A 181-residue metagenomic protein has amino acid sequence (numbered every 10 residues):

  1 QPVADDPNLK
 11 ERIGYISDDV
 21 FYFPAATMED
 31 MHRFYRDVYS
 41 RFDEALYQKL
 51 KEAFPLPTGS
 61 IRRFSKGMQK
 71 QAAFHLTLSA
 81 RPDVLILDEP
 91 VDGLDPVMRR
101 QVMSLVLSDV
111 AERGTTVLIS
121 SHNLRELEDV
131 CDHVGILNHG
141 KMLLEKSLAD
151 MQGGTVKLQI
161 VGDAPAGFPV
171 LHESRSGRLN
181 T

Functional and structural regions predicted by a protein language model:
Q1-N8: ABC ATPase NBD Q-loop/coupling interface
I13-S17, G135: ABC nucleotide-binding domain signature
S17-A73: ABC-family P-loop ATPase nucleotide-binding domains
R81: Conserved catalytic motifs of ABC-family nucleotide-binding domains
L85-E89: Catalytic Walker B motif of ABC-type/P-loop ATPase nucleotide-binding domains
P96-M98: Helix N-cap at the start of a conserved alpha-helix in ABC-type nucleotide-binding domains
Q101-T181: ABC transporter nucleotide-binding domain
